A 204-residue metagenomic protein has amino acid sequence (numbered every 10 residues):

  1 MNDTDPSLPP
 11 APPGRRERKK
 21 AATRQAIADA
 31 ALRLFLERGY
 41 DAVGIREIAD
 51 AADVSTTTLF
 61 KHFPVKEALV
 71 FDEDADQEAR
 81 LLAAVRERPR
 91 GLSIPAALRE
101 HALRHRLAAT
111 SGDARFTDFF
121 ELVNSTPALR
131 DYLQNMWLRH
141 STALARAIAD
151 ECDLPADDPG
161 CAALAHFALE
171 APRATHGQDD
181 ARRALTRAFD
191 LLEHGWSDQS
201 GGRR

Functional and structural regions predicted by a protein language model:
M1-P10, R146, D150, A181-R204: C-terminal peripheral helix-coil segments that are non-catalytic and often amphipathic
M1-V54, F71, R80: Basic, helix-initiating cap at the start of DNA-binding domains
V54-F63: Short hydrophobic/aromatic patch on the recognition helix
E67-Q77: Alpha-helical DNA-contacting segments of helix-turn-helix folds
A79-F119: Hydrophobic alpha-helical connector segments
R99, A145, D158-L169, R173: Short, well-structured alpha-helical segments
P127-D153, P159-A163: Amphipathic alpha-helical packing segments from all-alpha helical-bundle domains
M136, A165-R183, H194-G202: Amphipathic C-terminal alpha-helical segment
